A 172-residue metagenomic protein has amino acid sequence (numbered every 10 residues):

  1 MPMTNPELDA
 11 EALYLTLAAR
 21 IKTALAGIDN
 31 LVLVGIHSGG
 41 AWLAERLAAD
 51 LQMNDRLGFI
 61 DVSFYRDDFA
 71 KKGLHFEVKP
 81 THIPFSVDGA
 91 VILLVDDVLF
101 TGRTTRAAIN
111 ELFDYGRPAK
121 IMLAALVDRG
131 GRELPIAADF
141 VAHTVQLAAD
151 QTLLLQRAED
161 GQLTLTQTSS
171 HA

Functional and structural regions predicted by a protein language model:
M1-A172: PRPP-associated nucleotide enzymes
